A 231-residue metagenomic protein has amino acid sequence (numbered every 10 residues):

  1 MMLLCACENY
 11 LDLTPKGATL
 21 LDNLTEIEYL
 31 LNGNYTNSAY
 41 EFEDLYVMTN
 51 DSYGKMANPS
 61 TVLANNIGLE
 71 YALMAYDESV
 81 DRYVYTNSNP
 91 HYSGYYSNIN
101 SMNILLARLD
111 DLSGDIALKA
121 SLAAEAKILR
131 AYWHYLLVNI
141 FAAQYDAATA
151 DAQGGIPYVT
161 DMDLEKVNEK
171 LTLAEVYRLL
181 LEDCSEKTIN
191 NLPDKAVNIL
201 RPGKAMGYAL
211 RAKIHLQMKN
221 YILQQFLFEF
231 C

Functional and structural regions predicted by a protein language model:
C7-G54: Membrane-proximal, proline-rich intrinsically disordered regions
G68-F141, L171, I189-V197: Conserved, well-structured interaction surfaces
I99-M102, Y177, C184-S185, F228: Inward-facing hydrophobic residues that define packing positions of alpha-helical scaffold repeats
F141-R178: Short coil/linker segments at helix-helix boundaries
